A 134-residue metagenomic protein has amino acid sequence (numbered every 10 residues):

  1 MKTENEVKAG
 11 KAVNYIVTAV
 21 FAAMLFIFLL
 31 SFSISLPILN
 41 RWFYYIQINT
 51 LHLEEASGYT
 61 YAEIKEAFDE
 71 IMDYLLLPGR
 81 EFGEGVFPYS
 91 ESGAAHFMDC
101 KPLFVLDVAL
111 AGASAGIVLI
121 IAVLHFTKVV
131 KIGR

Functional and structural regions predicted by a protein language model:
K2-F43: Hydrophobic secretory-pathway targeting helix
K2-V7, K11-I16, A115-R134: Juxtamembrane interface at the cytosolic side of transmembrane helices
N5-A19, Y89-V105, K131: Juxtamembrane loop-transmembrane helix junctions in multi-pass integral membrane proteins, especially the extracellular
T18, H52-G58, E66, I71-Y74 (+2 more regions): Hydrophobic/aromatic-rich structural module bridging two neighboring secondary-structure elements via a short loop
L25, L29, V108, G112-L119: Hydrophobic alpha-helical transmembrane segments of multi-pass integral membrane proteins
F32-E66: Membrane-helix exit/juxtamembrane interface segments
Y74, C100-L106, L119-V129: Short hydrophobic alpha-helical module
L75-A113: Individual transmembrane alpha-helix segments
